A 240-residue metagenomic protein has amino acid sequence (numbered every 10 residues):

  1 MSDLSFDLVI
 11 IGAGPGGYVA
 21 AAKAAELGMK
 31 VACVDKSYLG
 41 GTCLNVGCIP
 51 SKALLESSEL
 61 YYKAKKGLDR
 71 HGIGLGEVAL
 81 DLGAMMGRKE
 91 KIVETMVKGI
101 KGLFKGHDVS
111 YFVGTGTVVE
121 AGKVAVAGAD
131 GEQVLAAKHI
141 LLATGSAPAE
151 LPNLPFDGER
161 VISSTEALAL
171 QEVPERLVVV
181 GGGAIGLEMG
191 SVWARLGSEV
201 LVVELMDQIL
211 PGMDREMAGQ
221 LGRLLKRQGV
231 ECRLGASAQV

Functional and structural regions predicted by a protein language model:
S2-F6, A22-M29, V34-V173, M206-L210 (+3 more regions): Glycine-rich flavin
S2-G14, V173-G183: Beta1/beta-strand and adjacent pyrophosphate-binding region of the FAD-binding site in flavoprotein oxidoreductases
D7-C33, G186-A194: N-terminal Rossmann-like FAD-binding beta1-loop-alpha1 element of flavoenzymes
V9-I11, A32, L142, V178 (+1 more regions): Conserved hydrophobic packing residues within short motifs/helices of P-loop NTPase cores of ABC-family ATPases
G28, G197-E199, G229: Glycine-centered short loops/turns at secondary-structure junctions
G83, V202-M206, R233-G235: Short beta-strands and strand-loop turn motifs
Q171-M213: Rossmann-like NAD(P)H-binding beta-loop-alpha module
I185, M189, M217, L221 (+1 more regions): Internal, well-ordered alpha-helical segments in soluble enzyme and binding-protein domains
